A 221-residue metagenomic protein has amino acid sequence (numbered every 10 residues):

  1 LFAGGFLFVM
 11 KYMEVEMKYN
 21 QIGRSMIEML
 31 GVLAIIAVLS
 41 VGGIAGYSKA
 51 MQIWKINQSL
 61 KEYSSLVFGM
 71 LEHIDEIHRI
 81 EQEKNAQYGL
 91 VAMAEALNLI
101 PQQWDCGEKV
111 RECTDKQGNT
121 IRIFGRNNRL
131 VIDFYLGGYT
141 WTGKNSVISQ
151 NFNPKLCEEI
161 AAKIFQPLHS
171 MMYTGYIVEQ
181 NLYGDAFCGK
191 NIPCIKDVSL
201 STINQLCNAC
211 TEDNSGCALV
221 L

Functional and structural regions predicted by a protein language model:
L1-A3, Y12, A34, Y88 (+4 more regions): N-terminal functional modules and adjacent low-complexity/disordered segments of proteins
L1-R24: N-terminal leader/signal peptides at the extreme start of proteins
A3, V9-M10, L99-P101, I132: Generic detector of low-complexity/intrinsically disordered segments and short hydrophobic N-terminal stretches
F8-K11, V15, Q52, Q102 (+1 more regions): Short, low-complexity intrinsically disordered segments
M17-Q52, S59: N-terminal single-pass transmembrane signal-anchor helix
A45-Q82: Membrane-proximal N-terminal amphipathic helix
M70-C106: Short, glycine/small-hydrophobic-rich surface segments
P101-L221: Intrinsically disordered, low-complexity regions enriched in Pro/Ser/Thr/Gly and acidic residues
